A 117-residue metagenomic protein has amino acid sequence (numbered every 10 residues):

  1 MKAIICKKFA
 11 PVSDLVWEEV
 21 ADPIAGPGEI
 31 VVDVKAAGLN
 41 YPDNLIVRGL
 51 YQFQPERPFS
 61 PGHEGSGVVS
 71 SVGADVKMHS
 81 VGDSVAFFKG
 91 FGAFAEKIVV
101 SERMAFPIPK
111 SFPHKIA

Functional and structural regions predicted by a protein language model:
M1-K2: Extreme N-terminal starter segment of soluble prokaryotic enzymes
C6: Short hydrophobic "strand-cap" motifs at the C-terminus of beta-strands
V12-E19: A local structural motif
A21-G38, L50-G92, V99, S111: Glycine-rich beta-strand-centered segment in the early N-terminal region that forms part of a ligand/cofactor-binding
P42-R48: Cytochrome P450 core scaffold surrounding the K-helix E-X-X-R motif and the conserved "meander" helix-loop region
V99-P107: Structured surface patches comprising rigid loops and adjacent beta-strands/short helices at the edges of well-ordered
F112-A117: A glycine-rich, Thr/Ser-enriched phosphate-binding loop motif common to dinucleotide/cofactor-binding enzymes
